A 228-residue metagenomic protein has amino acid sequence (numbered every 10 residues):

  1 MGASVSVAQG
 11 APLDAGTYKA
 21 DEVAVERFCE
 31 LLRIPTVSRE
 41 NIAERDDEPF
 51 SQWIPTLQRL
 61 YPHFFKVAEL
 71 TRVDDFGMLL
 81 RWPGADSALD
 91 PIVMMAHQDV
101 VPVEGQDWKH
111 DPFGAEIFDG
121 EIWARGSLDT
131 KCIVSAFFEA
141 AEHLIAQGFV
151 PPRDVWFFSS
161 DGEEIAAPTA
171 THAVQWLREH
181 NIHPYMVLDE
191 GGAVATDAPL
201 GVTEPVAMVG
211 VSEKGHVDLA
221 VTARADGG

Functional and structural regions predicted by a protein language model:
S4-S127, V134, L144-P151: Acidic/His- and Gly-rich active-site-bordering loop/insert found across diverse amide/peptide-bond hydrolases
S38-R39, S87, V100-V101, G162-I165 (+2 more regions): Solvent-exposed loop/turn segments at secondary-structure junctions within structured extracellular/periplasmic domains
E69-T71, M208-E213: Short Gly/Pro-enriched turn/cap motifs at secondary-structure boundaries
L79-R81, V187, A220: Conserved hydrophobic/aromatic beta-strand scaffold that supports enzyme active sites
M95-H97, S159, L188-E190, T222-R224: Short beta-strand segments
I122, L128-A207: Acidic/histidine-rich catalytic neighborhood of metal-dependent amide-processing enzymes
V211, L219-G228: Polar, glycine-rich mid-to-C-terminal structural blocks that act as macromolecule-binding/assembly scaffolds
